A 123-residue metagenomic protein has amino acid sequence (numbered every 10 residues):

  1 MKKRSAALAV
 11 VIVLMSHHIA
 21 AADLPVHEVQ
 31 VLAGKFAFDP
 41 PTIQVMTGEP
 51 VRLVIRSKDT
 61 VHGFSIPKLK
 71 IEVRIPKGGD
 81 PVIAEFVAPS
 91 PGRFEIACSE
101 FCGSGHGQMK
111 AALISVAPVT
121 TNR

Functional and structural regions predicted by a protein language model:
M1-S5: Positively charged n-region of N-terminal signal peptides that target proteins for export
A6-H17: Bacterial N-terminal signal peptides
A20-L32, R52, V82, V87-P89 (+1 more regions): Extracytoplasmic/periplasmic copper-protein system
Q30-K58: N-terminal targeting signals for Sec/Tat export/insertion, comprising classic cleavable signal peptides
P41-I43, K70-I75, E85: Beta-strand-rich interaction surfaces with strong enrichment in secreted/lumenal proteins
G48-E49, A88-F94: Short tyrosine-centred short linear motifs in exposed loops/low-complexity segments
D59-G78, S104-A111: Histidine- and aromatic-enriched segments that form or immediately flank copper-ligand environments
I96-E100: Short, aromatic- and glycine-rich surface loops/edge beta-strands on solvent-exposed regions
